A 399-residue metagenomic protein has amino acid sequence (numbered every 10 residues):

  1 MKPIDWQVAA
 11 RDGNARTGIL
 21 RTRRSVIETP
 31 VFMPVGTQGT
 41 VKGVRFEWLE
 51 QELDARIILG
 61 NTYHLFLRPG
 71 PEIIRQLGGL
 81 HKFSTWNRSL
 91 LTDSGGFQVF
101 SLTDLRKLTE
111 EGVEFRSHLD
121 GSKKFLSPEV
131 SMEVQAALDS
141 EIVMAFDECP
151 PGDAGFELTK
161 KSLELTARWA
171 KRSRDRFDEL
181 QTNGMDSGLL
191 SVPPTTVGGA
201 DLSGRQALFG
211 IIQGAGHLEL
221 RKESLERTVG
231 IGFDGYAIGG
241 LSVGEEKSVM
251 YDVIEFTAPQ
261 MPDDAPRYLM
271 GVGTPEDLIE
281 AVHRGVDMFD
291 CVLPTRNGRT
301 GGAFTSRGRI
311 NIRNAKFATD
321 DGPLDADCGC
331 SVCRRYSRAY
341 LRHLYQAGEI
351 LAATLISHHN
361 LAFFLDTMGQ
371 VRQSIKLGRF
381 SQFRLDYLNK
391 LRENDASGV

Functional and structural regions predicted by a protein language model:
M1-G184, D201, A315-A318: Non-catalytic, usually N-terminal nucleic-acid engagement modules in DNA/RNA processing proteins
M1-R21, I27-P34, K42-G43, D147-D153 (+1 more regions): C-terminal extensions of enzymes
S25, I58, D93, Q135 (+5 more regions): Conserved, mostly hydrophobic/aromatic
A55-R56, E141, D234, D287 (+1 more regions): Short acidic/polar active-site loop segments enriched in Thr and Asp
F125, E129, F156, K160-A167 (+5 more regions): Non-membrane alpha-helical structural segments and their capping/turn regions in soluble enzymes
P151-F156, K160, G235-L241, I350-A353: Glycine- and acidic
E164, L180, S203-F209, Q213-L324: Glycine-rich phosphate/ribose-binding loops and adjacent secondary-structure elements that form binding surfaces
L180-G204: Intrinsic disorder/low-complexity segments
